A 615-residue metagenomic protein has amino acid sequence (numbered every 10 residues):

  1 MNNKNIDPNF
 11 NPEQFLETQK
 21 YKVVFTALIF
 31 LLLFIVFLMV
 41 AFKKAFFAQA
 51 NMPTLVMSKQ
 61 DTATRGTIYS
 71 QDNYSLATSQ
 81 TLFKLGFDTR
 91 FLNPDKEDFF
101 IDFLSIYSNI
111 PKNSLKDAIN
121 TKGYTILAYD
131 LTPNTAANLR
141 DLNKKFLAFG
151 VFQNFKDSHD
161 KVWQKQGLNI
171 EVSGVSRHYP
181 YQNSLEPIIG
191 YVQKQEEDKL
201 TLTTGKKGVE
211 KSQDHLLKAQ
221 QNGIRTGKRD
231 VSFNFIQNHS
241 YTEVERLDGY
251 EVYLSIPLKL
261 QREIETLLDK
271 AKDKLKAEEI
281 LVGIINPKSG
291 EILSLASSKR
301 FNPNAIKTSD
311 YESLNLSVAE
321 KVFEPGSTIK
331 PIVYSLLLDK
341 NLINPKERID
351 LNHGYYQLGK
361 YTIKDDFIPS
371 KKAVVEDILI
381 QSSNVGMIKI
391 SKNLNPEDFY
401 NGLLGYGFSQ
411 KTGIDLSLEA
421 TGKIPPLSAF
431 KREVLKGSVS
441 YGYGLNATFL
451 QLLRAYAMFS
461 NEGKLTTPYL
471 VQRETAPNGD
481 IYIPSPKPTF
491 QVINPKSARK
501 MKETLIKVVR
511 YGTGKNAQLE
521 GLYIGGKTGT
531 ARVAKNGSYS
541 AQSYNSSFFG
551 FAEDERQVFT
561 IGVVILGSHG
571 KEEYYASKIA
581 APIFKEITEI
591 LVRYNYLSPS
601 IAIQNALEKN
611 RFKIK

Functional and structural regions predicted by a protein language model:
M1-I306, E397-G405, A517-L519, N536-Y539 (+1 more regions): Periplasmic/cell-envelope proteins involved in peptidoglycan metabolism and beta-lactam response
N2-F10, S75-A77, R229-E243, L247 (+5 more regions): Beta-lactam-recognizing serine transpeptidase/beta-lactamase-like catalytic domain environment
